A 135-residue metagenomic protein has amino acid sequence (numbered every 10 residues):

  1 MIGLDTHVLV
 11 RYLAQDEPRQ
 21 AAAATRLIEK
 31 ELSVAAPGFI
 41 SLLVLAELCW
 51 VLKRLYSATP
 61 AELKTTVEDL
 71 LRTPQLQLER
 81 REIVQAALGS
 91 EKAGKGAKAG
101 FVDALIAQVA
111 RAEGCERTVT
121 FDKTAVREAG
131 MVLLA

Functional and structural regions predicted by a protein language model:
M1-I40, L55-E62, A135: Short, well-structured N-terminal submotif of metal-dependent ribonuclease cores
L4, F39-I40, L78, F101 (+1 more regions): Short beta-strand scaffold positions
V8, V44, I83, L105-I106 (+1 more regions): Alpha-helix capping/helix-boundary segments
V10, C49, K53, E68-L71 (+2 more regions): Amphipathic alpha-helical segments within well-ordered protein domains
A35-A36, G96, C115: Short, high-confidence coil segments that cap the C-terminus of an alpha-helix and link into the following beta-strand
F39-L43, E68-G94: Acidic catalytic patch
L55-L71, Q75: Glycine/small-residue-rich phosphate/adenosyl-binding loop
A107-A135: Acidic, PIN/NYN-like endoribonuclease modules and their adjacent C-terminal/linker elements
